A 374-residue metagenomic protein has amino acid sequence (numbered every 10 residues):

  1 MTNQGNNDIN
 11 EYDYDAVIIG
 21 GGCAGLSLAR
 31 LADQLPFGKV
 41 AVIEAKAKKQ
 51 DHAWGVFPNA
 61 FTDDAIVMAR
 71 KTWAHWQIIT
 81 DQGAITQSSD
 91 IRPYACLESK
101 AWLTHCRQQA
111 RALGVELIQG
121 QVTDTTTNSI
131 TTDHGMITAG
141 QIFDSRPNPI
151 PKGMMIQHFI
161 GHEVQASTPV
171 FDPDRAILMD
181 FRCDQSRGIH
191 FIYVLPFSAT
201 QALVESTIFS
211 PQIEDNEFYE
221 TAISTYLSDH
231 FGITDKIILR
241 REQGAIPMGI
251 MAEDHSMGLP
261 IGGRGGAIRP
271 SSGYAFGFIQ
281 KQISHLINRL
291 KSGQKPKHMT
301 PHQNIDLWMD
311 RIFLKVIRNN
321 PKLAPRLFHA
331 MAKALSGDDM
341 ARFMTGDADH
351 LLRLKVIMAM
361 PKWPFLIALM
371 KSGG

Functional and structural regions predicted by a protein language model:
G5-A41: N-terminal Rossmann-like FAD-binding beta1-loop-alpha1 element of flavoenzymes
I19, F143-S145, P260-G262: Redox-cofactor binding/interface segments in oxidoreductases and associated redox assembly factors
A24, K48, T123: Conserved Rossmann-like nucleotide-cofactor binding loop
S27, L31-Q82, I160: N-terminal FAD cofactor-binding segment of flavoenzymes
N59-G120, T125-T127: A conserved beta-strand/loop capping segment in the N-terminal third of enzymes that catalyze redox or closely related
L113-T234, G249-D254: Predominantly flavin-linked oxidoreductase catalytic cores and closely associated redox partners
D184, S210-R289: FAD/FMN-dependent oxidoreductases across multiple families
S284-G374: C-terminal helical "tail/cap" subdomain of flavin- and related membrane-associated enzymes
